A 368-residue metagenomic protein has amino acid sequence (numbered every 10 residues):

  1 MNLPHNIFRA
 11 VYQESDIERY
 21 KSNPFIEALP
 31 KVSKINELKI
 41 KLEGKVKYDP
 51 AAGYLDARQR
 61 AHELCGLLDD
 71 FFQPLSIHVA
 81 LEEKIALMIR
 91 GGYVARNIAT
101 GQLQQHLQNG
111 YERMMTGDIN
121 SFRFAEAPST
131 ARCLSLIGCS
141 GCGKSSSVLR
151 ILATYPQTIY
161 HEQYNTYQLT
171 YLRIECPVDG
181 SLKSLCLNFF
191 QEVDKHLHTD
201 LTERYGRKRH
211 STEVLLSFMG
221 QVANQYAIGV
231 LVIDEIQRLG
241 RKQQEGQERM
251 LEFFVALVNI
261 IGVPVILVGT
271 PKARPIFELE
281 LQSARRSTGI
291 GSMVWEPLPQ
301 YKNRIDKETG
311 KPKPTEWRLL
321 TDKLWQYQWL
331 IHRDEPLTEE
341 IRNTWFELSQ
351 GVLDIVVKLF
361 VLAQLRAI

Functional and structural regions predicted by a protein language model:
M1-S129: A short, basic N-terminal segment
E82, V94, I98-I119, A125-S129 (+4 more regions): Mid-core helix/loop region of P-loop NTP-binding domains shared across ATPases and GTPases
E126-L149: Walker A/P-loop nucleotide-binding motif
L149-A153, V357: The feature captures the helix immediately C-terminal to the Walker
T154-N165, K195-H198: Post-Walker A helix-loop "phosphate-sensing" segment adjacent to the P-loop in P-loop NTPases
I159-P177: Conserved catalytic segments around the Walker B and adjacent sensor/switch elements of P-loop NTPase domains
G220-Q225, G229, R238-Q243, M250-P336: The catalytic "switch" region of P-loop NTPases
S349-A363: The conserved phosphate-sensing helix
